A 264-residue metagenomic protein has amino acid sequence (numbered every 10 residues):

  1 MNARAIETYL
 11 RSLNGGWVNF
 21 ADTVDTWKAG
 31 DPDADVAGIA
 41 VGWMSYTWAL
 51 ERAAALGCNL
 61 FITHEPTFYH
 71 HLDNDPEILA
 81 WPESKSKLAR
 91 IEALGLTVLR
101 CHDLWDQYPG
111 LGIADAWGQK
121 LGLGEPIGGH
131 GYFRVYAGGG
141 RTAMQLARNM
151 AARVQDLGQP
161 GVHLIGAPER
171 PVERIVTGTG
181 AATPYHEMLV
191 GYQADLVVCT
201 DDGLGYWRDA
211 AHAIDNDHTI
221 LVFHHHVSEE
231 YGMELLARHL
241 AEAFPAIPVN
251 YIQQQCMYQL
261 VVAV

Functional and structural regions predicted by a protein language model:
M1-V264: Hydrophobic structural segments
